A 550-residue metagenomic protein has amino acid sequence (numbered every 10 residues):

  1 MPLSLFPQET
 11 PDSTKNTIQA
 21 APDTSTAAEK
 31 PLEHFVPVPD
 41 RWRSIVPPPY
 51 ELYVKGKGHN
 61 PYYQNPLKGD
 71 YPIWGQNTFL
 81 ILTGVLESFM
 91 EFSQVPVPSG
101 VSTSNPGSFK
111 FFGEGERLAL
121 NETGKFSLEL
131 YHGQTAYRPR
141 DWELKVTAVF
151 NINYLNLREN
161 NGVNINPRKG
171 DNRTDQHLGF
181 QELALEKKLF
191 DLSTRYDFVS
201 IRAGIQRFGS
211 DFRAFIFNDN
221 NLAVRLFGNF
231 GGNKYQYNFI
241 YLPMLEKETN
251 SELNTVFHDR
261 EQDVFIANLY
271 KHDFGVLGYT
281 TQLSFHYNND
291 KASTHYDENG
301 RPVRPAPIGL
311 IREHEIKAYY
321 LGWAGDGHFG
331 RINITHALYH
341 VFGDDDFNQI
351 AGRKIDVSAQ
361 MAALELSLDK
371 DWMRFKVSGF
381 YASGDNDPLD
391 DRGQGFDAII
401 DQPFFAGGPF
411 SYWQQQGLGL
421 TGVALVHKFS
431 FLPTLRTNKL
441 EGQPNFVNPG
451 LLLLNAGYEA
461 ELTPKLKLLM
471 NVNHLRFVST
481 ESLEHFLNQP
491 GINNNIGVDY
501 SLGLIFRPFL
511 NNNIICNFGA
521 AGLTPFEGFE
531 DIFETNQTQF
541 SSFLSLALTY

Functional and structural regions predicted by a protein language model:
L3-R140, D371, F375, F404: N-terminal periplasmic/intermembrane-space "pro-region" immediately following the signal or transit peptide
K30-V38, Y63-G75, P98-G100, S104-H258 (+4 more regions): Outer-membrane beta-barrel channel domains
Y50-F79, E87-E91, E114-E122, G204 (+8 more regions): Outer-membrane beta-barrel transmembrane strands
Y53-L82, S93-V97, Y131-L144, L189-V199 (+6 more regions): Short loop/turn motifs that connect adjacent beta-strands in outer-membrane beta-barrel proteins
L82-V85, W142-N151, V199-Q206, Q282-Y287 (+2 more regions): Extended hydrophobic secondary-structure segments that form protein cores and membrane-embedded regions
S102-F109, N160-V163, T249-V256, A292-R312 (+4 more regions): Solvent-exposed loop segments that connect transmembrane elements
R195-F198, Q206-G393, L452-L454, E461-L462 (+5 more regions): Signature for the C-terminal beta-barrel architecture of outer-membrane proteins
A382, Q416-P490, N495-L502, F506 (+4 more regions): Exposed, low-structure sequence patches enriched in small/polar residues
